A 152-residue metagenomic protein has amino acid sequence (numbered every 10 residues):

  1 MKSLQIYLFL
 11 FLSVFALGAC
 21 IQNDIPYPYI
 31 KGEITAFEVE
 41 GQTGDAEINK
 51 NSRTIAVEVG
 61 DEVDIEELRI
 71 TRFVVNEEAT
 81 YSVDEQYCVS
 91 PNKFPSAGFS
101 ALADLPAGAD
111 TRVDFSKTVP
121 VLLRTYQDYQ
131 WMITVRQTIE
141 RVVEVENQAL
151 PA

Functional and structural regions predicted by a protein language model:
M1-L8: Bacterial N-terminal signal peptides that target proteins for export
F15-A19: C-terminal motif of bacterial Sec signal peptides marking the signal peptidase cleavage site
C20-A152: Beta-rich interaction/scaffold domains
